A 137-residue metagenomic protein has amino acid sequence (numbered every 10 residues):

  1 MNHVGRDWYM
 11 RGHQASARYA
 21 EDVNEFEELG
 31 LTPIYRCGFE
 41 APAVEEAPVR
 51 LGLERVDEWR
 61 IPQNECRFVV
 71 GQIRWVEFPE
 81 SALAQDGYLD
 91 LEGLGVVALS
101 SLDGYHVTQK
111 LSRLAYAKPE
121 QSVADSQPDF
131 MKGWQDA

Functional and structural regions predicted by a protein language model:
M1-A137: Basic, polyanion-binding surface patches
